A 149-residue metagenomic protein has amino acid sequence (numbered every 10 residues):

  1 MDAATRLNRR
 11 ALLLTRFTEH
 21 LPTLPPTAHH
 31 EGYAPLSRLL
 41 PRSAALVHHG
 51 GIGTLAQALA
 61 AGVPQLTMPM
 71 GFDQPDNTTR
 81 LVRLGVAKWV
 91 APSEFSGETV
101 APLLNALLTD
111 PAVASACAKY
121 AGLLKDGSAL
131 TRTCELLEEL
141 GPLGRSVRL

Functional and structural regions predicted by a protein language model:
M1-A45: Donor-nucleotide binding loops and adjacent catalytic segments primarily of GT-B fold Leloir glycosyltransferases
P26, A61-G62, V82-A87: Acidic, glycine-centered active-site loop in nucleotide-sugar glycosyltransferases
E31-R80: A donor-sugar binding/catalytic signature common to diverse glycosyltransferases and related nucleotide-sugar
V47-G51, M68, S96, L107 (+1 more regions): C-terminal module of multi-pass small-molecule transporters
F72-L103: Change "using UDP/GDP/dTDP sugars" to "using nucleotide sugars
T99-L149: C-terminal amphipathic helix plus adjacent low-complexity, charged tail appended to glycosyltransferase catalytic
